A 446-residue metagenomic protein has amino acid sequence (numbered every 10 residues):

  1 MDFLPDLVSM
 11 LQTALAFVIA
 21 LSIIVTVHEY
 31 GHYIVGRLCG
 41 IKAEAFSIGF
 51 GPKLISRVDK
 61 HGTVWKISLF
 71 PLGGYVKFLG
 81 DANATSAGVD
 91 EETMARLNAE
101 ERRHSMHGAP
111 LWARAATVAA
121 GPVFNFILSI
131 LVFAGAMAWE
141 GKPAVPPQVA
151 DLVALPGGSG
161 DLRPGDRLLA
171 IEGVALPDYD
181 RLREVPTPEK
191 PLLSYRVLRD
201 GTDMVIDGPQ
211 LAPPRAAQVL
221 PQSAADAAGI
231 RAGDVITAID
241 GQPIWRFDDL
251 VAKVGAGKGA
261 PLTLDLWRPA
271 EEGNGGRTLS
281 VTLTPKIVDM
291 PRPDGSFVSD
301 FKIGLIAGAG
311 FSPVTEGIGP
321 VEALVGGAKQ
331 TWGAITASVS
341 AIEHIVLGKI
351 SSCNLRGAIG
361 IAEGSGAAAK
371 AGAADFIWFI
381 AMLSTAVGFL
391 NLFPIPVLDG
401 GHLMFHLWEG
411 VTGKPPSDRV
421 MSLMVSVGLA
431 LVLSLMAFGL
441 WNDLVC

Functional and structural regions predicted by a protein language model:
D2, S9-H32, A115-A136: Hydrophobic alpha-helical transmembrane signal-anchor segments
D2-L4, V8, R96, E100-W112 (+7 more regions): Functional transmembrane alpha-helices
V8-L97, L390-T412: Small-residue-rich helix-interface/hinge motifs
L21-V25, K77, N125, S129 (+2 more regions): Alpha-helical transmembrane segments of multi-pass membrane proteins
L38, A45, G74-T85, E91-A154 (+2 more regions): Internal alpha-helical transmembrane segments
A115-V153, D180-P221, D226, L279-V314: PDZ/PDZ-like peptide-tail recognition elements
L155-R167, E184-K190, A224-V235, A252-K258: A short glycine-leucine-enriched loop at secondary-structure breakpoints that most characteristically corresponds
G158-Y179, A227-F247, T331, M424: Conserved PDZ fold ligand-binding element
